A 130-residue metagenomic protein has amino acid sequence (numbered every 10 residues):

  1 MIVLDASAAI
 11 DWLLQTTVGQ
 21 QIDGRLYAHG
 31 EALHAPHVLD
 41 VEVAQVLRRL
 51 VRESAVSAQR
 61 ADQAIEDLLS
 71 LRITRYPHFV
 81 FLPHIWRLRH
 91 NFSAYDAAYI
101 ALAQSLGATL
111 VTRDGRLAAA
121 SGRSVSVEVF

Functional and structural regions predicted by a protein language model:
M1, I100-F130: Acidic, PIN/NYN-like endoribonuclease modules and their adjacent C-terminal/linker elements
M1-V38, L50-Q59: Short, well-structured N-terminal submotif of metal-dependent ribonuclease cores
L4-D5, L33-H37, N91-A94, D114 (+1 more regions): Histidine- and aromatic-rich ligand-binding microenvironments
A8-A9, L39, F81, Y99 (+1 more regions): Alpha-helix capping/helix-boundary segments
Q21, E42, H84, A119-A120: Phosphate- and divalent-cation-binding pockets in alpha/beta enzyme and binding domains that engage nucleotide-derived
E42-V46, A64-D67, H84, L102: A general alpha-helix detector
V46-R72: Active-site-proximal, substrate-binding regions of enzyme catalytic domains and RNA-binding/basic surfaces
L71-R113: Active-site neighborhoods of divalent-metal-dependent phosphate/nucleic-acid chemistry enzymes
